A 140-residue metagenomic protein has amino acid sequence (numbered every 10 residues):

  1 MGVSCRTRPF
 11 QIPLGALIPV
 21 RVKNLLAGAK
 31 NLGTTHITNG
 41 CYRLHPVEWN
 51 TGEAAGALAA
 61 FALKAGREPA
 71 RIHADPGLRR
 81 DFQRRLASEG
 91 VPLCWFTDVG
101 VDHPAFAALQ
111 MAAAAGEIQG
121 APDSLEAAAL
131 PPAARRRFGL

Functional and structural regions predicted by a protein language model:
M1-R85: Flavin (FAD/FMN)-binding glycine-rich loop and adjacent Rossmann-like elements that form
L78-L140: N-terminal propeptides
